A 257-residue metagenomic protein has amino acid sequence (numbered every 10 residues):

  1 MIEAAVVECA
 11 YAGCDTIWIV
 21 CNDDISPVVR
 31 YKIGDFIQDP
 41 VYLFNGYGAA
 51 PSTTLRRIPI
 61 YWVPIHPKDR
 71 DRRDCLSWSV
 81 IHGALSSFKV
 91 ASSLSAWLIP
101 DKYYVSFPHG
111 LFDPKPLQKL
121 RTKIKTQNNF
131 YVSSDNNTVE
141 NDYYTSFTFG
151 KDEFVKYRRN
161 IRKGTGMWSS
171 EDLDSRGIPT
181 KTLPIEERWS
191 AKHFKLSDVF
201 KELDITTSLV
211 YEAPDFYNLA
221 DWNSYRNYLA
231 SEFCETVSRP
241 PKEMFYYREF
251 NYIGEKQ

Functional and structural regions predicted by a protein language model:
M1-P100: Conserved N-terminal catalytic core of the sugar/cofactor nucleotidyltransferase
D15, I19-C21, P184-S190, F194-D198 (+2 more regions): Domain-wide signal for the mature, well-folded portions of proteins, strongly enriched in nucleus-encoded organellar
I25, F112, S224-Y225: Short phosphate-engaging motifs
L43-P64, F130-T138, E212-D215, P240-Y246: A generic structural motif
D71-C75, E140-T145, Y217-N223: Short, solvent-exposed polar/charged micro-motifs at secondary-structure junctions
L94-K102, G110-E212: Conserved core of the sugar-phosphate nucleotidyltransferase
L203-Q257: C-terminal catalytic/acceptor-binding lobe
